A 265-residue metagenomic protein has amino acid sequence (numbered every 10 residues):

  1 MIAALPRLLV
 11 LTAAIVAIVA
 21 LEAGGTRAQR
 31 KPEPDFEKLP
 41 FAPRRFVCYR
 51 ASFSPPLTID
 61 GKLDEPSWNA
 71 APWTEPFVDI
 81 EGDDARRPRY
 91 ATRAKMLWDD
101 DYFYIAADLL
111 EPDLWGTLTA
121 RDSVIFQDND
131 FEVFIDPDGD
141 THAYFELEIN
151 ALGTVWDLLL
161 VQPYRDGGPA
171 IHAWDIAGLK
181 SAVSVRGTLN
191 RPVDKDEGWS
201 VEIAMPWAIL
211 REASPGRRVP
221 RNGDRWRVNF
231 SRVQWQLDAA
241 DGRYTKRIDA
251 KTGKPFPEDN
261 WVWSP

Functional and structural regions predicted by a protein language model:
M1-T12: Bacterial N-terminal signal peptides that target proteins for export
V16-G25: C-terminal segment of classical bacterial N-terminal signal peptides
G25-P265: Structural preference for beta-rich elements and adjacent junctions enriched in aromatics
